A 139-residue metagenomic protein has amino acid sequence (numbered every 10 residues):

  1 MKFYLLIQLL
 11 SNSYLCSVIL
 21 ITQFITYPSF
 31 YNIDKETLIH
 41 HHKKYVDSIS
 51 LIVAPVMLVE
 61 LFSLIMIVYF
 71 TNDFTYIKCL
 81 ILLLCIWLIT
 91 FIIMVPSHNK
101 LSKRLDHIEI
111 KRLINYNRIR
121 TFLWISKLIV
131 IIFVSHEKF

Functional and structural regions predicted by a protein language model:
K2-V59, N99-K111: Interfacial loop at the N-terminal end of multi-pass membrane proteins
Q8, C79-L83, N117-R120: Residue-level recognition of transmembrane alpha-helices in multi-pass small-molecule transporters/permeases
S11-V18, V59-I67, L82-I89, I93 (+1 more regions): Membrane-embedded alpha-helical transmembrane segments of multi-pass integral membrane proteins
K35, F74, D106, R118-T121: Amphipathic alpha-helical protein-protein interaction surfaces
S48, I52-C79: Helix-adjacent hinge/juxtasegments
L51, I110-S126: Individual transmembrane alpha-helices with interfacial aromatic-anchor signatures
F133-F139: Juxtamembrane boundary at the C-terminal end of a transmembrane helix
